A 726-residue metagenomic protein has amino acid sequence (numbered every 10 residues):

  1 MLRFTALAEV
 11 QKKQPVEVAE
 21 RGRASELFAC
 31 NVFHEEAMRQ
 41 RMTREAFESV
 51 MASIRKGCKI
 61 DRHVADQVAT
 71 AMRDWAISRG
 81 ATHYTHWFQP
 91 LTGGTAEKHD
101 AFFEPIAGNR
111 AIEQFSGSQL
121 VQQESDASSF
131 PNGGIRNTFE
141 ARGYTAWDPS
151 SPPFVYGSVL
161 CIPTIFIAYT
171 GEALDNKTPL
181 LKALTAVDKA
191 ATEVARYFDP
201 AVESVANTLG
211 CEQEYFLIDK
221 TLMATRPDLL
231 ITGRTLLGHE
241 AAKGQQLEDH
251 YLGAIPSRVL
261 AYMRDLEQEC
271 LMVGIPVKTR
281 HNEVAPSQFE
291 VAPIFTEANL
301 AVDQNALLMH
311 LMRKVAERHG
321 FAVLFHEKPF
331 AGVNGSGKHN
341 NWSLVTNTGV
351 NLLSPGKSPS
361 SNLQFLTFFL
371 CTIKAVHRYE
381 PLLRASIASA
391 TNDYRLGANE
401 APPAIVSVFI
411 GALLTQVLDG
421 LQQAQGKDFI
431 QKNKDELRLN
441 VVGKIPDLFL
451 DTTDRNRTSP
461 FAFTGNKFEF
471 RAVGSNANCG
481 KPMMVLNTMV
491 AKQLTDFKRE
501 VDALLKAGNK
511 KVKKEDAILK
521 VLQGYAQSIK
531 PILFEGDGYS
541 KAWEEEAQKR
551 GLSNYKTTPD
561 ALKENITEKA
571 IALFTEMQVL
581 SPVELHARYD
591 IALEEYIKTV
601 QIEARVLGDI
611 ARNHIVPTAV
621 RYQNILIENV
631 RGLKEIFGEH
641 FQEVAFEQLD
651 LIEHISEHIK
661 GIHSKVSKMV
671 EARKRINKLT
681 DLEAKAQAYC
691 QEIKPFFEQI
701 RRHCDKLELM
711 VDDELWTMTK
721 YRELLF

Functional and structural regions predicted by a protein language model:
M1-A19, T138-F154: N-terminal hydrophobic targeting/anchoring segments and the immediately downstream early-domain regions of hydrolases
V10-G117, V121-N137: Histidine/acidic residue-rich metal-binding segments in metalloenzymes
V64, F88, S116, P293-F295 (+5 more regions): Active-site proximal loops enriched in glycine and acidic residues that flank catalytic Cys/His/Asp and coordinate
V64-V68, F88-P90, S118-Q119, F166 (+4 more regions): Active-site-proximal loop/turn and secondary-structure-junction residues that shape catalytic pockets, frequently
G93-N109, S128, R226, G233-T235 (+4 more regions): Short linear, low-complexity motifs centered on an aromatic residue
A141-F325, N334-G337, L344-D590: Glycine-rich, acidic/polar active-site loops that bind/position phosphate-bearing ligands
L230, N305, E327-K328, S354-S358 (+6 more regions): Composition- and surface-driven signal marking solvent-exposed, interaction-prone regions in large proteins
L522-F726: C-terminal amphipathic alpha-helical interaction region
